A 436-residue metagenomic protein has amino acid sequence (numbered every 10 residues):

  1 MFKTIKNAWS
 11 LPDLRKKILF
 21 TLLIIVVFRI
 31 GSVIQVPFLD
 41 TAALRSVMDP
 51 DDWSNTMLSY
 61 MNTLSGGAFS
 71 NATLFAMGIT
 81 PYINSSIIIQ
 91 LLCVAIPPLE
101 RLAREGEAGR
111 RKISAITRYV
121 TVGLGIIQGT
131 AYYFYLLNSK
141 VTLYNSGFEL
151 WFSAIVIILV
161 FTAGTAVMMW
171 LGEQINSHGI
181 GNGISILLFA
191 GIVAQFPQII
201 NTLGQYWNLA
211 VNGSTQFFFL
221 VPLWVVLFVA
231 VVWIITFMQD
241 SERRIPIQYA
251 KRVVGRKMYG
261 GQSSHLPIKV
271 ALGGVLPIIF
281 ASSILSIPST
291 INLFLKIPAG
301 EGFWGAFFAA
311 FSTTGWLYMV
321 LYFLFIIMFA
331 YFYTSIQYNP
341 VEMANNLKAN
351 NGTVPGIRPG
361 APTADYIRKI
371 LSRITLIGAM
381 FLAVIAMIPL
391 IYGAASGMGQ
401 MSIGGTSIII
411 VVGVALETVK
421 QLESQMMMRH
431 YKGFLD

Functional and structural regions predicted by a protein language model:
M1-A103, A108-D436: N-terminal cationic and glycine-rich segments that engage phosphates or anionic surfaces
